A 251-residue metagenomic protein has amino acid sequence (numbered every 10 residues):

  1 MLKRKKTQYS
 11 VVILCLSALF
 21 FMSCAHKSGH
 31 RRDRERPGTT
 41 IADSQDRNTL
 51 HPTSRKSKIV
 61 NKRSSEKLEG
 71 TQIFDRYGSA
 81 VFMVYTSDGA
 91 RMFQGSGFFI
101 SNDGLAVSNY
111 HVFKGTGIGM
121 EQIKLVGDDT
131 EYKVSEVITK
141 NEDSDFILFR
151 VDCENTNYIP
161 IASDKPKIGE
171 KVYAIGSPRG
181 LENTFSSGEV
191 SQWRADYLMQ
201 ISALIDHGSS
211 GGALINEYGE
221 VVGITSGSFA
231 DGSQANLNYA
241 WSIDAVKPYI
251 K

Functional and structural regions predicted by a protein language model:
M1-K6: N-terminal secretory signal peptides that target proteins for export/translocation
F21-S23: C-terminal motif of bacterial Sec signal peptides marking the signal peptidase cleavage site
A25-K27: Bacterial signal peptide processing site
G29-S57, N61-I73, M120-Q122, S135-E136 (+2 more regions): C-terminal cap/linker of serine protease catalytic domains
K67-T71, A80-A106, E131-K133, S187 (+2 more regions): A conserved glycine-rich beta-strand in the N-terminal activation segment of trypsin-fold
V81-M83, A106-N109, K165-P178, I215-G232 (+1 more regions): Active-site-proximal beta-strands of protease catalytic cores
D88-Q94, S101-T184, Y197-Q200: Conserved active-site neighborhood of the chymotrypsin/trypsin-like protease fold
F98-F99, V190, L204-T225: Catalytic nucleophile loop of clan PA
